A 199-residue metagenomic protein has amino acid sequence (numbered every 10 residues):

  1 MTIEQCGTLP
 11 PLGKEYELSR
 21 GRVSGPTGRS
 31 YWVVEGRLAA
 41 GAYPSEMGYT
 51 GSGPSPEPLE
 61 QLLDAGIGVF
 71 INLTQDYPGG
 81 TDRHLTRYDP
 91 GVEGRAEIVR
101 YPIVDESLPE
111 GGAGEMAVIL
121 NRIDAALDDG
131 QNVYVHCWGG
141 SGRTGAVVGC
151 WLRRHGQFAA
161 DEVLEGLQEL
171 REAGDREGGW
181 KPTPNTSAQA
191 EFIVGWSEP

Functional and structural regions predicted by a protein language model:
M1-Y134, G139, A146-P199: Cys-dependent protein tyrosine phosphatase-like superfamily
